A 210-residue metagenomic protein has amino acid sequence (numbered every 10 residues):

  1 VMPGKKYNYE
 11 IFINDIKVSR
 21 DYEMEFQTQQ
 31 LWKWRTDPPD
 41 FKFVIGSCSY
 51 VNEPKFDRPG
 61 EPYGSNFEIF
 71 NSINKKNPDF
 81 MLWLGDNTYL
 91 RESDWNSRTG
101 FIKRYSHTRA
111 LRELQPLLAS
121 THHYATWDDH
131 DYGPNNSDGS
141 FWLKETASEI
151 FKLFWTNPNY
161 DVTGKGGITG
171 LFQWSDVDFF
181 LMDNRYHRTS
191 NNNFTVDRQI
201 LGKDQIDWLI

Functional and structural regions predicted by a protein language model:
V1-I210: Metal-dependent phosphoester/phosphodiester hydrolase catalytic core
